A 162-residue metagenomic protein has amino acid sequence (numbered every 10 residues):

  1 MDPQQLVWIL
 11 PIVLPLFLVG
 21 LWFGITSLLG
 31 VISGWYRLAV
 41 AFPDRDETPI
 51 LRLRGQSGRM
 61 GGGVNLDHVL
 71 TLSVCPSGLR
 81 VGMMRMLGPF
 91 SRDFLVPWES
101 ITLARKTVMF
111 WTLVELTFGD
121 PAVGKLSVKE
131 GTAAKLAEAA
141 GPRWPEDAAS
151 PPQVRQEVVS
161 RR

Functional and structural regions predicted by a protein language model:
D2-V74: Anionic N-terminal interaction surfaces
L29-V31, W35-L53, S100-R162: Acidic, Ser/Thr- and proline-rich intrinsically disordered linker/docking segments of eukaryotic scaffolds
L66-V69, S91, W111-L113: Short, surface-exposed coil-to-beta transition loops
T71-S73, R80-G82, V114-L116: Short, hydrophobic/aromatic-rich beta-strand segments within well-structured domains
S73, L95, S127: Short aromatic/basic micro-patch
P76-M109: Phosphoinositide-binding peripheral membrane targeting modules
